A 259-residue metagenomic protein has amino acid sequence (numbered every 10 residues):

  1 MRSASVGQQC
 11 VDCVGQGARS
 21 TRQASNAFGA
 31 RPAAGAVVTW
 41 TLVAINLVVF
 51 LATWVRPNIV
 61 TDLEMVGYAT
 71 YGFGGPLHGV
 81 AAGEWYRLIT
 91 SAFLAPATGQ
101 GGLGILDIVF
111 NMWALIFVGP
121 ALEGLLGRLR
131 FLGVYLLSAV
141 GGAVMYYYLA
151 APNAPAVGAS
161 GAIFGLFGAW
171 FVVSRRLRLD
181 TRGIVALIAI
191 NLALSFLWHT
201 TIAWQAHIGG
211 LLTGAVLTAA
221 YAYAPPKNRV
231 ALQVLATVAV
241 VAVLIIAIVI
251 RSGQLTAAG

Functional and structural regions predicted by a protein language model:
M1-G259: A detector for small-residue-rich transmembrane helices and their helix-helix packing motifs
